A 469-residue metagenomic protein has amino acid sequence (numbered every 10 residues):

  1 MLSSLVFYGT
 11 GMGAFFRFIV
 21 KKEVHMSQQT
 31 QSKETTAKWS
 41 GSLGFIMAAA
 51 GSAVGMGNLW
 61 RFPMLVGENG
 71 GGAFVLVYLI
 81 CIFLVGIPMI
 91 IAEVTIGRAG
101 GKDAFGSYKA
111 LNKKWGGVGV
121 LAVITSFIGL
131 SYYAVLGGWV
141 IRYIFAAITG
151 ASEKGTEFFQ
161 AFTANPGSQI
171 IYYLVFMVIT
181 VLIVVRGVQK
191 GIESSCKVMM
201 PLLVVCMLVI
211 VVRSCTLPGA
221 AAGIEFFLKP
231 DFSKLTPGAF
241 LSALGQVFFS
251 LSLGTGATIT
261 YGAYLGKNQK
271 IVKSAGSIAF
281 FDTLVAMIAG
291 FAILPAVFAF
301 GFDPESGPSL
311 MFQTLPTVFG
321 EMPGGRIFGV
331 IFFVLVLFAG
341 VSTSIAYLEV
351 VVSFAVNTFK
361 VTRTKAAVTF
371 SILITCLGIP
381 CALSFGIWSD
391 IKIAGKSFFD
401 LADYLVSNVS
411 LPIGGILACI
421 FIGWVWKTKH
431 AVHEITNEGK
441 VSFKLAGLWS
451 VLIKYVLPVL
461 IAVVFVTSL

Functional and structural regions predicted by a protein language model:
G13-W60, M89-V94, R98-A110, G116-G117 (+2 more regions): Membrane-interface "cap" regions at the ends of multi-pass membrane proteins
S27-Q28, S32, G137-A164, Y264-N268 (+5 more regions): Helix-loop-helix connectors at the membrane interface of multi-pass transporters/channels
S27-T35, W39, L43, E193 (+2 more regions): Membrane-embedded translocation segments of transport machinery
K33-T36, M64-G70, A99-L121, A134-G191 (+5 more regions): Inter-helical loop and helix-membrane interface segments of multi-pass membrane transporters/permeases
S42, M47-A50, V77-K113, A134 (+4 more regions): Juxtamembrane transmembrane-helix boundary signature
G44-I46, G167-I171, F281-M287, R326-G329 (+3 more regions): Loop-to-transmembrane helix boundary motifs in multi-pass membrane proteins
V66-A92, V118, S410-G414: Extracellular loop-to-transmembrane helix junctions
W115-L121, T125, K360-S371, D403-I461: C-terminal membrane-solvent junction of multi-pass transporters and transport-like membrane proteins
